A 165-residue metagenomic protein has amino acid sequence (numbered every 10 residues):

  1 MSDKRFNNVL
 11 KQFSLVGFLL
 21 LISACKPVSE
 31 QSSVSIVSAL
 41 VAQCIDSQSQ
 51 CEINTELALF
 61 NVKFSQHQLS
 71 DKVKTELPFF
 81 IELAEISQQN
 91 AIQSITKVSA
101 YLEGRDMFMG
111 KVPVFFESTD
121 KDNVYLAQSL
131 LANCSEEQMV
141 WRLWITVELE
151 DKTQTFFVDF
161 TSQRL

Functional and structural regions predicted by a protein language model:
S2-S14: Bacterial N-terminal signal peptides that target proteins for export
L15-L19: Hydrophobic helical h-region of N-terminal Sec-dependent signal peptides in bacterial secretory/periplasmic proteins
L21-A24: C-terminal motif of bacterial Sec signal peptides marking the signal peptidase cleavage site
K26-L130, F156-R164: Contiguous segments within soluble domain cores/interaction surfaces
T75, Q138-M139: Short glycine/proline-enriched turns and hinge-like loops at secondary-structure junctions
L130-E136: Short, surface-exposed loop/turn segments at beta-strand-coil junctions that are enriched for proline with nearby
S135, R142-F157: Short, exposed beta-strand-loop hairpins at the edges of beta-sheets in extracellular/periplasmic proteins
